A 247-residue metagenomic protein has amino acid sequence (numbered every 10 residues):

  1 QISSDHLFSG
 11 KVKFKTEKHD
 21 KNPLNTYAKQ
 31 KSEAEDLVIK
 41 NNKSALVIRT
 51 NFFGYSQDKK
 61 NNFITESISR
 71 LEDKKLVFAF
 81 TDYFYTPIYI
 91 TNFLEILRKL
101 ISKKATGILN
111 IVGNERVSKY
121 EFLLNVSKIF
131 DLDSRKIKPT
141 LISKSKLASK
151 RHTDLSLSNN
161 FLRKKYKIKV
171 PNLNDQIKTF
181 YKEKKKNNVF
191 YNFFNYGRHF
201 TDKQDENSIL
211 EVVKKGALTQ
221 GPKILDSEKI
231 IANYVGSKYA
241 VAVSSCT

Functional and structural regions predicted by a protein language model:
H6-I48: Catalytic helix-loop patch of NAD(P)-dependent Rossmann-fold dehydrogenases
D36-Y85, N92, K99: NAD(P)-dependent short-chain dehydrogenase/reductase
S67, L97-I101, V126, N159 (+1 more regions): Hydrophobic "lid"/C-terminal helical patch of Rossmann-like NAD(P)-dependent dehydrogenase/epimerase domains
T86-N92, Y239-A242: A conserved structural motif in NAD(P)-dependent oxidoreductases
I96, K103-A148: Mid/C-terminal beta-alpha module of Rossmann-like enzyme folds, strongest in SDR-family dehydrogenases/epimerases
S118-L124, T140-F180: Conserved C-terminal active-site "lid" loop/helix of NAD(P)H-dependent oxidoreductases that clamps the redox cofactor
K186-T247: Conserved PLP-binding active-site segment in aminotransferase class I/II-type PLP enzymes
